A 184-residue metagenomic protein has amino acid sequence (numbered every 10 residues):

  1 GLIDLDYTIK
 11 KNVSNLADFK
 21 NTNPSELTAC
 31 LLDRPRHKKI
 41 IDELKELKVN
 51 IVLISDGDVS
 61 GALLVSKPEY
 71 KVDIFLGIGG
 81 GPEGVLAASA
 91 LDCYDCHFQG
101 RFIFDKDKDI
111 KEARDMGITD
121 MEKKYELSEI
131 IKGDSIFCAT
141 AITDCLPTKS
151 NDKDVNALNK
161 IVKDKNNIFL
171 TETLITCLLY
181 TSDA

Functional and structural regions predicted by a protein language model:
G1-L53, L174: Acidic beta-strand-loop-alpha-helix segment within the catalytic core of divalent metal-dependent phosphate-processing
F19-P24, E43-E46, V65-Y70, L127-K132 (+1 more regions): Solvent-exposed alpha-helices and their adjacent loops that cap or buttress functional pockets in soluble metabolic
L31-L32, I51-S55, G77-I78, C138-A139: General beta-strand structural signal in soluble alpha/beta enzymes
I40-L44, L64-K67, L86-L91, T148-D152: Short acidic, glycine/serine/threonine-rich loops at helix termini
S55-V59, V72, G79, E83-A113: Gly/Ser/Thr-rich active-site loops/lids in small-molecule metabolic enzymes that frequently grip phosphoryl groups
D109-I142, P147: A two-mode feature
C138-V162: A conserved acidic, glycine/proline-rich C-terminal tail/linker
Y180-A184: Conserved small/polar residues in nucleotide/adenosyl-binding loops
